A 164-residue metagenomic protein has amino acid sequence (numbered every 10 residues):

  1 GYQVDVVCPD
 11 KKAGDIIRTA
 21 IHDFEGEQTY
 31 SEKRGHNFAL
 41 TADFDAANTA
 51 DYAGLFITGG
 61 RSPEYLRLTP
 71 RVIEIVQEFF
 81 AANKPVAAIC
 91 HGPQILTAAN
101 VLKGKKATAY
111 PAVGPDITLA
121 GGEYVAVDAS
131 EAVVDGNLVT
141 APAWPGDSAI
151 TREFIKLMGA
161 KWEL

Functional and structural regions predicted by a protein language model:
G1-A82, Q94-K106, G114-L164: Extended, subdomain-level signal for the structured scaffold at the beginning of enzyme domains
I89-G92: Short, thiol/selenol-centered motifs that function as redox-active sites or metal-ligating centers
